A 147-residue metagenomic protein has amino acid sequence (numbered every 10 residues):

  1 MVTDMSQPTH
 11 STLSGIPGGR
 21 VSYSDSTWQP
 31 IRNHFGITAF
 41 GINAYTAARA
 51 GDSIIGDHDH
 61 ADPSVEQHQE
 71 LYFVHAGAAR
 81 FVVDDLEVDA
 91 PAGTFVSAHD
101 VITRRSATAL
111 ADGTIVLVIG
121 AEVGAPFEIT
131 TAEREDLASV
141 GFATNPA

Functional and structural regions predicted by a protein language model:
M1-I54, R134-A147: A short, N-terminal "cap"/entry segment at the start of jelly-roll beta-barrel domains of the cupin/DSBH fold
T38, V82-L86, L110: Short strand-coil-strand connectors
G41-I42, S97-A98, A111-E128: A short hydrophobic beta-strand segment most commonly corresponding to one strand of the jelly-roll/cupin
A47-D52, A78-R80, E122-A125: Short, charged/polar surface micro-motifs in flexible loops or helix N-caps
A50-Q69: Catalytic core of non-heme Fe(II) oxygenases with the double-stranded beta-helix
P63-F81: Short, conserved beta-strand element in jelly-roll/cupin
D84-I102: Short acidic-glycine-tyrosine-enriched beta hairpin
